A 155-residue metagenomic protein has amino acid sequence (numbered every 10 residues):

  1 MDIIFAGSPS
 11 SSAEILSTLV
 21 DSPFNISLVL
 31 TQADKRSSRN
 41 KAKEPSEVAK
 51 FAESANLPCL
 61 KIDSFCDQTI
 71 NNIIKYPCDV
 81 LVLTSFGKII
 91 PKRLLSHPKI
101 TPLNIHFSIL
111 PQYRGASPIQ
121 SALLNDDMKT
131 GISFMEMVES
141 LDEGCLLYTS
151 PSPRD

Functional and structural regions predicted by a protein language model:
M1-R39: N-terminal Rossmann-like dinucleotide-binding module
S22, V80-S150: Donor/substrate-binding cores of folate-linked one-carbon enzymes
R36-A49: N-terminal beta-loop-helix "entrance" segment that forms/cooperates in small-molecule cofactor or anionic ligand
L60-T69: Glycine-rich, highly charged phosphate/nucleotide-binding loops
Q68-P77: Short amphipathic alpha-helix with an adjacent loop that forms part of the alpha/beta core around
P151-D155: A short, hydrophobic C-terminal helix/tail in secreted or cell-surface proteins
